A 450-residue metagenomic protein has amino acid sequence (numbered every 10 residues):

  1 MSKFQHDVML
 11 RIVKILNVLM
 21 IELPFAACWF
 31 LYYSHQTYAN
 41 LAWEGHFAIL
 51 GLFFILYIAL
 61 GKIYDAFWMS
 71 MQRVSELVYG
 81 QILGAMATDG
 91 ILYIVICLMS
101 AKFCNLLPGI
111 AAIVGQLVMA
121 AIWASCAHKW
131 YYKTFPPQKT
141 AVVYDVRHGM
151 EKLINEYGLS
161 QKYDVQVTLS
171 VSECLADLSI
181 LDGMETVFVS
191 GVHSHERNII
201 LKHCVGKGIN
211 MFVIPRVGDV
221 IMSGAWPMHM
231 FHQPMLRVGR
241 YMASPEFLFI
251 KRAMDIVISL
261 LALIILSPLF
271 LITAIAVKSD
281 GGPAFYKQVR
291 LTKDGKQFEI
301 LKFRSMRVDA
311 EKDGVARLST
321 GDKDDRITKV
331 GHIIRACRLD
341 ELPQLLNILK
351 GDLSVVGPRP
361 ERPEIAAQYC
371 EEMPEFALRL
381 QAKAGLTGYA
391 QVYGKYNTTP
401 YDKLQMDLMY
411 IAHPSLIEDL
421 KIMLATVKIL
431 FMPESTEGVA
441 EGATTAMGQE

Functional and structural regions predicted by a protein language model:
M1-P24, S125-I264, E437-G438, G442-E450: N-terminal hydrophobic signal-anchor/signal peptide
M1-Y132, E450: Signature of alpha-helical transmembrane segments in polytopic membrane proteins
Q81-A85, D89, A253-L261, C337: Loop-to-transmembrane-helix entry motif
Q81-A85, P137-K152, P283-M306: Membrane-cytosol interface motif
G218-D219, Y286-R326, L386-Q405: Short, glycine-rich, amphipathic interfacial segments at transmembrane boundaries or analogous
F247-A310, N347, L416, I422-E450: A hydrophobic, helix-centered structural microdomain
T320-K383, I422-L430: A short, structured surface patch at a secondary-structure boundary
E375-E450: C-terminal terminal-structure detector
